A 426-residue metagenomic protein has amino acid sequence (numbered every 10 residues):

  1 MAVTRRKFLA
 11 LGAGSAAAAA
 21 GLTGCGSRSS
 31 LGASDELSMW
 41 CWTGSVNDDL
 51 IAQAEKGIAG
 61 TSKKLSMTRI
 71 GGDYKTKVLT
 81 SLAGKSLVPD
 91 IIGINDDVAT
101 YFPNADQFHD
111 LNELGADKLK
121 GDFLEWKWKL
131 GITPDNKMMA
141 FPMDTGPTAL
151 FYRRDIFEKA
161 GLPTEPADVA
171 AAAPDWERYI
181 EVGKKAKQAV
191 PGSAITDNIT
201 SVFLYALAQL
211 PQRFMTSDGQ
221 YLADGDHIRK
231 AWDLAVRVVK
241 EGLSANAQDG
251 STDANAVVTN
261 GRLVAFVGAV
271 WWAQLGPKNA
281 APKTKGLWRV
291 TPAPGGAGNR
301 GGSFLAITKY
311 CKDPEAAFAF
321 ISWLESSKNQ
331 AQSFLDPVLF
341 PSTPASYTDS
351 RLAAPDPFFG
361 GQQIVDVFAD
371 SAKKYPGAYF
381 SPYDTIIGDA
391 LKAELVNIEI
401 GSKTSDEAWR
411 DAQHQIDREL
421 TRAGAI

Functional and structural regions predicted by a protein language model:
A2-T100, L119, E315-A316, K328 (+7 more regions): Conserved N-terminal structural module of periplasmic/extracytoplasmic solute-binding proteins
R69-K77, D97, A172-R178, N246-N260: Short helix-initiation/N-cap motifs at beta->coil->alpha
A83-I94, H109, N260-G268: Alpha-to-beta junction loops
D96-A149, L287-T291: Hinge/lid segment of periplasmic solute-binding proteins
A99-P103, V270-T284: A ligand-binding cleft/hinge motif common to bilobed small-molecule-binding domains
I180-G183, D218-Q248: Glycine-centered hinge/linker elements that transmit conformational signals in sensory and ligand-binding systems
Q274, S303-T385: Mature extracytoplasmic/periplasmic domains
K285-A306: Periplasmic-binding protein-like
